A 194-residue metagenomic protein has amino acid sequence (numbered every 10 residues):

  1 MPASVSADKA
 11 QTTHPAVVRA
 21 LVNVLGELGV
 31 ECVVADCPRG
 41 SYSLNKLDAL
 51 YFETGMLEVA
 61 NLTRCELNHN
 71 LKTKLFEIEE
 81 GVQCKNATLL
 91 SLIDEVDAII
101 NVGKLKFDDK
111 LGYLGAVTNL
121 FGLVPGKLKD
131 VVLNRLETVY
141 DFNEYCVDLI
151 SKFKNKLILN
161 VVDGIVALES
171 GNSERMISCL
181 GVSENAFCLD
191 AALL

Functional and structural regions predicted by a protein language model:
M1-L194: N-terminal and secondary-structure boundary signal
